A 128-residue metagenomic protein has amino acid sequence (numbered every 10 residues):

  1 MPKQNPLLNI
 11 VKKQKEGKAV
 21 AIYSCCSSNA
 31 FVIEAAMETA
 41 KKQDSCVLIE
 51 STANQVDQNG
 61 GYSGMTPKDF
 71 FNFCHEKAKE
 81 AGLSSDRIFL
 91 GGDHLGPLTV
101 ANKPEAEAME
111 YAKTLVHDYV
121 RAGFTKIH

Functional and structural regions predicted by a protein language model:
M1-I88, T99, A108, F124: Alpha/beta catalytic barrel-like cores
A36, D93, Y119: Conserved, mostly hydrophobic/aromatic
S51, G92, H128: Glycine-rich, histidine-containing beta strand-loop boundary motifs that form or position
G96-H128: Helix-rich catalytic cores of soluble enzyme domains
